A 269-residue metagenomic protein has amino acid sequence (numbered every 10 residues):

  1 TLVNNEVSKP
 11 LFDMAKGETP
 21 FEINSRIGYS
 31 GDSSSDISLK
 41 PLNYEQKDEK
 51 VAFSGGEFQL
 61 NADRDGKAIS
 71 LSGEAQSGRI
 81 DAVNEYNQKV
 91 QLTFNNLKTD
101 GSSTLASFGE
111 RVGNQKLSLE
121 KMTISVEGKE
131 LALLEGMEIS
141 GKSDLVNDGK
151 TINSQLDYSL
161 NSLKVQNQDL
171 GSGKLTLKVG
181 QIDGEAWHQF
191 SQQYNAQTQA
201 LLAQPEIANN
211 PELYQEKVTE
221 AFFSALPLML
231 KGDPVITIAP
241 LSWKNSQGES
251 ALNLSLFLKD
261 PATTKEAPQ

Functional and structural regions predicted by a protein language model:
T1-Q269: Glycine-rich, small/hydroxylated-residue low-complexity segments
